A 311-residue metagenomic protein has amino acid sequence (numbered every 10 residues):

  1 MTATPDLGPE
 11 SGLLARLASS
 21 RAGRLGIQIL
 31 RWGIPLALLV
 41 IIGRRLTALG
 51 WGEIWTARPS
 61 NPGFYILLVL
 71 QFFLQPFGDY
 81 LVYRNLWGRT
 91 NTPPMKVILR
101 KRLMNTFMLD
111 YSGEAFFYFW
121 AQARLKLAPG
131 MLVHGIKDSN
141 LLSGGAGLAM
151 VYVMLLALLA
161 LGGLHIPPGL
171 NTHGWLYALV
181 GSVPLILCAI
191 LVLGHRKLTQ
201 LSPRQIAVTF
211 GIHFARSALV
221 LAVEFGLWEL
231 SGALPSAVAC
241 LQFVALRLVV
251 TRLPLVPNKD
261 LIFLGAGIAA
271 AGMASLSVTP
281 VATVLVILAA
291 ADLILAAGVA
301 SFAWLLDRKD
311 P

Functional and structural regions predicted by a protein language model:
M1-R100, L156-P254, I262, V278-P311: Predominantly cytoplasmic-facing regulatory/coupling regions of multi-pass membrane proteins
K96-A123: Hydrophobic, aromatic-rich membrane-embedded alpha-helical segments
I98, R102, M131-V151, G169-G174: Alpha-helical membrane-spanning segments of integral membrane proteins, especially the hydrophobic core of TM bundles
G113-A123, P257-G272: Re-entrant/interfacial helical elements at transmembrane boundaries that shape and gate the permeation pathway
G113-D138, M150-H165, V192: Internal transmembrane alpha-helix with an interfacial aromatic "cap," most often the third helix
L127-S143, S275-I287: Membrane-interface alpha-helices at helix entry/exit sites of multi-pass transporters
